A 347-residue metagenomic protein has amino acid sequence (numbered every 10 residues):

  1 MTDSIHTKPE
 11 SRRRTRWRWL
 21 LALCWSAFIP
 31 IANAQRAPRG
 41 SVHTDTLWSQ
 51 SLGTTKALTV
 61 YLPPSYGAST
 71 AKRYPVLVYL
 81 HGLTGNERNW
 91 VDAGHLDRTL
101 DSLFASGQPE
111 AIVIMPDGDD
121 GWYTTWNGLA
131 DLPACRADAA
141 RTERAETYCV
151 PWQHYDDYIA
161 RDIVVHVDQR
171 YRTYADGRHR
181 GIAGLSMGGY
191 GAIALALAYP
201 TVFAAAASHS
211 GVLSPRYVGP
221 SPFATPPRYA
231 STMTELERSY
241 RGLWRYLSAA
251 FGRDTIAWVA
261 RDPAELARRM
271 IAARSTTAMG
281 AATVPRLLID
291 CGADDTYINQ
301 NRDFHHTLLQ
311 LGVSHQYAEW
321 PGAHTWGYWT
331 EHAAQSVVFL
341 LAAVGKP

Functional and structural regions predicted by a protein language model:
M1-R14: N-terminal secretory signal peptides that target proteins for export/translocation
T2, L23, K56-A57: Residue-level detector of alpha-helical transmembrane segments in integral membrane proteins
R14-L20: N-terminal export leaders
L21-F28: Bacterial N-terminal signal peptides
P30-N33: Sec/Tat signal peptide C-region and signal peptidase I cleavage site
Q35-P347: Non-catalytic cap/lid and distal C-terminal segments of serine-dependent acyl enzymes
